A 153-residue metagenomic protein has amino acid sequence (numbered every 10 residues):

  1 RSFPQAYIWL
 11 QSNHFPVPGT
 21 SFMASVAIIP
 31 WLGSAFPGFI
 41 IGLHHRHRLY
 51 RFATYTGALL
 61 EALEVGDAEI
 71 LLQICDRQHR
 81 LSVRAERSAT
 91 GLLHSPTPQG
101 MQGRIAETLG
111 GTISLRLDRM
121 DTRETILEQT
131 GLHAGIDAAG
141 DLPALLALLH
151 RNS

Functional and structural regions predicted by a protein language model:
R1-S153: Structured soluble/peripheral alpha/beta segments that form catalytic or ligand/cofactor-binding pockets
